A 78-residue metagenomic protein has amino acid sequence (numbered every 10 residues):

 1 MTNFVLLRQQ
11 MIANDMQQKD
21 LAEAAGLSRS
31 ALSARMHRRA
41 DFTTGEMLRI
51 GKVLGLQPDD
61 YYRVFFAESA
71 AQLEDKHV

Functional and structural regions predicted by a protein language model:
M1-Q17: A short, Lys/Arg-rich alpha-helix, primarily the initiator
Q9, D60-V78: Short, charged recognition helix plus adjacent turn of helix-turn-helix-like nucleic-acid-binding domains
M11, A22, G51: The alpha-helix within a helix-turn-helix
N14, A40-T43: Flexible coil/turn residues that form the inter-helical turn or adjacent wing/linker of helix-turn-helix
D15-A34: Short alpha-helical DNA-recognition segment
S28, R39-A40, E68-S69: The DNA-recognition helices of helix-turn-helix-type DNA-binding domains
M36, E46, F65: DNA major-groove recognition helix of helix-turn-helix
G45-D60: DNA major-groove recognition helix of helix-turn-helix/homeodomain DNA-binding modules
